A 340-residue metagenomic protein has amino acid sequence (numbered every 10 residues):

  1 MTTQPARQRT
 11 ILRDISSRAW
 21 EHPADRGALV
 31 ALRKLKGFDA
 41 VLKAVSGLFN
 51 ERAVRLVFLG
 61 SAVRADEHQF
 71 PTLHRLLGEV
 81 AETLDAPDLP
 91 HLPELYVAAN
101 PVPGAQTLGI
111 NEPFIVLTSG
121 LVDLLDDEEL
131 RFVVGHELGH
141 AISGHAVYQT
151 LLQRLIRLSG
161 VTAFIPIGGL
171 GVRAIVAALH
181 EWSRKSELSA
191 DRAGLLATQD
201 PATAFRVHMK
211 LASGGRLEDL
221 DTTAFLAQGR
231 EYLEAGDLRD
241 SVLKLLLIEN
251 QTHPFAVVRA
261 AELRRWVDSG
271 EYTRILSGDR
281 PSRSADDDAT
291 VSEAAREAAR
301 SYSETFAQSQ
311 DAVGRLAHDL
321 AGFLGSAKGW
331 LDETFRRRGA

Functional and structural regions predicted by a protein language model:
M1-N111, T273-A340: Hydrophobic or amphipathic, alpha-helical segments that drive membrane association/targeting
D66-H68, V116-F132, A178-R184: Short pre-active-site segment immediately N-terminal to the catalytic Zn-binding motif
H68-H74, V80-D88, I167-E234: Short helix/loop segments within enzyme catalytic domains that coordinate or immediately flank catalytic cofactors
L77, L117, H136, A190 (+1 more regions): Divalent metal-coordination and catalytic microenvironments
L125, V134-S143, S189, A193: Active-site His/Glu-centered metal-binding helix of metallohydrolases
L138-R157: Catalytic Zn2+-binding segment of zinc metalloproteases
I156-V172: Short hydrophobic membrane-inserting alpha-helices and related fusion/pore-forming segments
M209-K244, E249, E262-A294: Extracytoplasmic and endomembrane cell-envelope/extracellular-matrix remodeling and assembly machinery
